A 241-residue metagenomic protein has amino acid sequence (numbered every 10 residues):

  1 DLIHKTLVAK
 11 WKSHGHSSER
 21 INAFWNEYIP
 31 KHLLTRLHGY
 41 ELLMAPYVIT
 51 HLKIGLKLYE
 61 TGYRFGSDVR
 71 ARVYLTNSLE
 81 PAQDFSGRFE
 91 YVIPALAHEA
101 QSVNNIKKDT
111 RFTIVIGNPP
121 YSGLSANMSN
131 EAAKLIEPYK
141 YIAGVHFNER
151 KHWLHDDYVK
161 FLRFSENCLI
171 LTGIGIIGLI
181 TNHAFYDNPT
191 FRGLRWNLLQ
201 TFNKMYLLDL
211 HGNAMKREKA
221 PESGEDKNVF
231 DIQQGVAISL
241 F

Functional and structural regions predicted by a protein language model:
D1-L208: SAM-dependent methyltransferase catalytic region
S86-V92, K219-V229: Short, surface-exposed amphipathic charged segments that create phosphate/polyanion-binding patches used for binding
A126-S129, Y141, M215-E225: N-terminal switch/interaction subdomains of large nucleotide-dependent motors and GTPases
L208-K216: Short connector loops at secondary-structure junctions
D231-F241: Conserved beta strand-loop-helix elements of the APE1-like EEP
